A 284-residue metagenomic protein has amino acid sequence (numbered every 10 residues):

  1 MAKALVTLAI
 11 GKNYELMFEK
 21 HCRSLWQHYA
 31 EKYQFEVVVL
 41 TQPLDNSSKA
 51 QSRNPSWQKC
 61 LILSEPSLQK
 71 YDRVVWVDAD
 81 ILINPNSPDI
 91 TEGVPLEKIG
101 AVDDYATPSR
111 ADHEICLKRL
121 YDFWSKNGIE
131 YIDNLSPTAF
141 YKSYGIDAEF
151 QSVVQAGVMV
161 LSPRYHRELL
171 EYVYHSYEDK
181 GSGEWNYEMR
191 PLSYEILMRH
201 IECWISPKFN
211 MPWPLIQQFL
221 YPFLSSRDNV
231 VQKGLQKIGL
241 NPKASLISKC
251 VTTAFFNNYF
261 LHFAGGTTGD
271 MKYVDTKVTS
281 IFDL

Functional and structural regions predicted by a protein language model:
M1-D72, R164, M198-R199, L261-G269 (+1 more regions): N-terminal anchoring/stem segment of glycosyltransferases
Y14-E15, N46-K49, I83-N86, I90-E92 (+5 more regions): Short catalytic/ligand-binding loop motif for oxyanion handling, primarily in non-cytosolic enzymes, centered on
K59, K98, A156-G157: Small-molecule pocket liners
L68, T91-P95, L197: Short, surface-exposed basic-aromatic patches at helix termini and helix-loop junctions that form
V75, I146-L284: A glycosyltransferase accessory/donor-loop signature
D78-L82: The conserved acidic donor/metal-binding loop of glycosyltransferases
I83-E130: Conserved donor-nucleotide/metal-binding helix-loop-beta segment in metal-dependent transferases, i.e., the alpha-helix
K126-F150: Short, flexible, basic/aromatic active-site loop/helix in glycosyltransferases
